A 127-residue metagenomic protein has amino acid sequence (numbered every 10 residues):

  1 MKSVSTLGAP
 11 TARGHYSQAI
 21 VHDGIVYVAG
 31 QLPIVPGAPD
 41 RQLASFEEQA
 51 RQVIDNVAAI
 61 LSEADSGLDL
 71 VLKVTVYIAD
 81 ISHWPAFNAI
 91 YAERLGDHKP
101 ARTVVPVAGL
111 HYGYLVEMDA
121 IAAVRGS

Functional and structural regions predicted by a protein language model:
M1-D55, A59-L72, I78-S127: N-terminal presequence-like segments and the immediate start of the first folded domain
